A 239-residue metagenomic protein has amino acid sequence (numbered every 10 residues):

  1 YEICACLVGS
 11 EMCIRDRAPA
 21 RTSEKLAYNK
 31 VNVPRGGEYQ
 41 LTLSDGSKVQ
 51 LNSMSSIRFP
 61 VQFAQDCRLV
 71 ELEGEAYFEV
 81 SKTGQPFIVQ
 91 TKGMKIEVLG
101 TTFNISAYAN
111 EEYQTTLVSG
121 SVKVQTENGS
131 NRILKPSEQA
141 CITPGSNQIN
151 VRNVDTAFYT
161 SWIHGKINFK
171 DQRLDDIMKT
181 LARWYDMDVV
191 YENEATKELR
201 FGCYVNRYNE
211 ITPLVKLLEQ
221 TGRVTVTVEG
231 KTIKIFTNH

Functional and structural regions predicted by a protein language model:
Y1-I14: Single conserved hydrophobic/aromatic residue that forms the stacking wall/gate of nucleotide- or nucleobase-binding
C4, V61, F87-I88, K95 (+3 more regions): Short secondary-structure boundary/capping segments
C6, K123, W184: Detector for the N-terminal beta1/A-loop initiation region of ABC nucleotide-binding domains
C6-L7, Y108, Q172: Hydrophobic loop/turn residues within beta-sheet-rich immunoglobulin-like superfamily modules
R15-P19, V31, L69-L72, I149-V151 (+2 more regions): Generic recognition of long tandem-repeat/solenoid scaffolds
P19-P144: Short, small/hydrophobic-biased targeting/export segments
I105, N147-H239: N-terminal export/assembly leaders
